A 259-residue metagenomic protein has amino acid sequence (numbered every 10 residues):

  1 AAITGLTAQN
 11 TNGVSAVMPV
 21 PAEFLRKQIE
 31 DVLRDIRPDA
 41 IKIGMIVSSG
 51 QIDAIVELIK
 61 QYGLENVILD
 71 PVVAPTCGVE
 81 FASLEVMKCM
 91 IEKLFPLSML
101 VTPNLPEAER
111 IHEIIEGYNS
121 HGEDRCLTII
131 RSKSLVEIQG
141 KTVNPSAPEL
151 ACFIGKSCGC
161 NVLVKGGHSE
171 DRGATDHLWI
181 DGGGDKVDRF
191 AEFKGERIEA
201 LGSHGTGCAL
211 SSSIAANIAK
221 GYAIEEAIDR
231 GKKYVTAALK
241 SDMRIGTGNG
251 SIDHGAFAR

Functional and structural regions predicted by a protein language model:
A1-G78, R259: Conserved N-terminal subdomain of the carbohydrate kinase-like
G44, V79, K165, S203: Glycine- and other small-residue-rich loops at beta-strand/loop junctions that grip anionic moieties
L84-R189: Conserved phosphate/ATP/ADP-binding segment of small-molecule kinases
E109-R110, L201-I224: Short, small-residue alpha-helix embedded
K186-E192, N217-R230: Phosphate-handling active-site elements
F190-G205: Short pre-catalytic strand/loop immediately N-terminal to key active-site residues, enriched for Gly-Thr
E225-R259: Charged C-terminal helix
